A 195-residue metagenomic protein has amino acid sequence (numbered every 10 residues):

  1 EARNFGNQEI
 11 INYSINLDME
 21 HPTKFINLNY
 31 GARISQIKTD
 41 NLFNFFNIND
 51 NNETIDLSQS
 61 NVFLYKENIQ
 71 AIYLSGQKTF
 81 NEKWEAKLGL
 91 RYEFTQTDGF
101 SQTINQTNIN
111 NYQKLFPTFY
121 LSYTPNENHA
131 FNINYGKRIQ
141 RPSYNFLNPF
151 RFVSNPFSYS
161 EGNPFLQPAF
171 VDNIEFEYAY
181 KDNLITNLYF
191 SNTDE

Functional and structural regions predicted by a protein language model:
E1, S35, F45-T54, T103-N110 (+2 more regions): Flexible, surface-exposed loop regions and adjacent strand-edge segments of Gram-negative outer-membrane beta-barrel
E1-F100, T124, N128, T186: Face-selective signature of the C-terminal outer-membrane beta-barrel domain
E1-I11, I37-T39, G136-P142, N148-P156: Flexible loop and strand-edge segments within Gram-negative outer membrane beta-barrel domains
F5-I11, P22, V62-N68, Q106-Q113 (+2 more regions): Replace "Gram-negative outer membrane beta-barrel proteins" with "bacterial and organellar outer membrane beta-barrel
N16-D18, Y73-S75, T118-Y120, F165 (+1 more regions): Outer-membrane beta-barrel architecture
M19-H21, K78, L121-P125, K137 (+2 more regions): Residue-level signature of outer-membrane beta-barrel architecture
T23, I34-K38, Y92-D98, Y135-R141 (+3 more regions): Transmembrane beta-strands of outer-membrane beta-barrel pores
N61-E67, I139-T193: Outer-membrane beta-barrel signature, preferentially recognizing the C-terminal barrel domain of Gram-negative
